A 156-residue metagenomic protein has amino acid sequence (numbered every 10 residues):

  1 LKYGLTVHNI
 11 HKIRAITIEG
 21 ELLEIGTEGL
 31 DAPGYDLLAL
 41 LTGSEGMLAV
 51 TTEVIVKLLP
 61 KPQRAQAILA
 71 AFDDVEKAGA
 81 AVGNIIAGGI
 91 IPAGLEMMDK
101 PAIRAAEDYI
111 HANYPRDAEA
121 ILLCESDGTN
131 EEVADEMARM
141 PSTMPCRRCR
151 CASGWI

Functional and structural regions predicted by a protein language model:
L1-I156: Noncatalytic alpha-helical scaffold of FAD-dependent oxidoreductases
